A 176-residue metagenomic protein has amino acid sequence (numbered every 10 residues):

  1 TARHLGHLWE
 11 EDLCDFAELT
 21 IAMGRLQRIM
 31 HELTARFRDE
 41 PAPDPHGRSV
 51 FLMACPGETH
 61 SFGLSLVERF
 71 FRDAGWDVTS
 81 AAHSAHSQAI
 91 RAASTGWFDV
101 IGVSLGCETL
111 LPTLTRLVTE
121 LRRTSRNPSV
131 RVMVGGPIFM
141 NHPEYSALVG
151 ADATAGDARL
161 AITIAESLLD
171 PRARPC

Functional and structural regions predicted by a protein language model:
T1-D39: Long amphipathic alpha-helical segments
I29-S49, L64, A89-R91: Accessory recognition modules or surfaces
R48-F51, I101: Conserved hydrophobic helix-helix packing surfaces used for dimerization/oligomerization
C55-H60: Short coil/turn segments
S65-V78: Short helix-loop-beta junction
F70, H83-Y145: Cofactor-cradling patches in redox/metallo enzymes
D77, D99, D152: Residue-level detector of anion-binding/catalytic polar loops
I138-C176: Peripheral docking tails and interdomain loops at the edges of cofactor- or intermediate-handling domains
